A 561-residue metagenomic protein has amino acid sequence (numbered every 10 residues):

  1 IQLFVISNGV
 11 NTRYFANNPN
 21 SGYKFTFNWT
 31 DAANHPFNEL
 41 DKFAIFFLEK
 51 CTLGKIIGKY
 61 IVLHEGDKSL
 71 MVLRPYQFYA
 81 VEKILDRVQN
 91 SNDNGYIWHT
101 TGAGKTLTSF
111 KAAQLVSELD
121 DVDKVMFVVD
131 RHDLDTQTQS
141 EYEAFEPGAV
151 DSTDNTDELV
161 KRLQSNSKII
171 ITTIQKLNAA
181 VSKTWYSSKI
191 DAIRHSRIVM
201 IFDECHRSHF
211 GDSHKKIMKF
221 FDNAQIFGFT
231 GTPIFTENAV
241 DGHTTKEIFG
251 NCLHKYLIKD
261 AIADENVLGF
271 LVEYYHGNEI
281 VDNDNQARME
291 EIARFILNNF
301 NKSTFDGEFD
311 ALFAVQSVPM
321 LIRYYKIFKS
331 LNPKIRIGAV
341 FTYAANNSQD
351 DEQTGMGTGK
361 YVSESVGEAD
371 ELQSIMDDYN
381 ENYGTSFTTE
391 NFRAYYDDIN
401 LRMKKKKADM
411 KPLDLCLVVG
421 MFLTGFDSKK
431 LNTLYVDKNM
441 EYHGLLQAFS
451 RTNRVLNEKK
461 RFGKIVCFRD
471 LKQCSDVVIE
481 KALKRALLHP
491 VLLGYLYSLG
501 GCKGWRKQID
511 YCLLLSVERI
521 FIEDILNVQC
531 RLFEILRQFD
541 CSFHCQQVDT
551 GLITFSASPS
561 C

Functional and structural regions predicted by a protein language model:
I1-K124, D133-A149, S165-I169, Q175 (+1 more regions): ATP-dependent helicase/translocase motor core
I6, I170-T173, Q225-T230, L417: Structural recognition of the conserved hydrophobic beta-strand(s) that form the central parallel beta-sheet of P-loop
Q89-D93, L163-N166, K183-I198, Y396 (+2 more regions): Short basic/glycine-enriched coil/helix segment immediately N-terminal to the Walker B
K124, Q139, F145-E158, N332-N347: Conserved RecA-like helicase motor-core motifs
K168, N283-V418: Conserved C-terminal RecA-like helicase domain
Q175-Y186, I190-V281, D427-I479: Signature of the SF2 helicase/ATPase Hel1-core->accessory helical subdomain module
L456-G494, S498, K503-R506, S516-R519 (+1 more regions): Long, hydrophobic alpha-helical segments
V491-C561: N-terminal low-complexity segments that are often proline-rich with Ser/Thr-Pro
